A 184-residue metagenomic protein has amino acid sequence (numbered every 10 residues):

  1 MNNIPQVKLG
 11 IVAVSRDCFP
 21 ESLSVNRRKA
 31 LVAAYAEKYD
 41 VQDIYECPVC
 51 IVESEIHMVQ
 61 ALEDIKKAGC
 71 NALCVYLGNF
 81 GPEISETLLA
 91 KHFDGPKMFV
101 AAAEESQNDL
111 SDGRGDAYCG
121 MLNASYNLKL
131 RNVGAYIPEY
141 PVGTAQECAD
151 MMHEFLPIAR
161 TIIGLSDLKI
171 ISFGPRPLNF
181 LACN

Functional and structural regions predicted by a protein language model:
M1-S125, K129-F180: Metallocofactor- and cofactor-centric catalytic cores in central/energy metabolism, strongly enriched
C183-N184: Domain-scale, conserved, charged regions that form catalytic cores and adjacent regulatory/interaction surfaces
